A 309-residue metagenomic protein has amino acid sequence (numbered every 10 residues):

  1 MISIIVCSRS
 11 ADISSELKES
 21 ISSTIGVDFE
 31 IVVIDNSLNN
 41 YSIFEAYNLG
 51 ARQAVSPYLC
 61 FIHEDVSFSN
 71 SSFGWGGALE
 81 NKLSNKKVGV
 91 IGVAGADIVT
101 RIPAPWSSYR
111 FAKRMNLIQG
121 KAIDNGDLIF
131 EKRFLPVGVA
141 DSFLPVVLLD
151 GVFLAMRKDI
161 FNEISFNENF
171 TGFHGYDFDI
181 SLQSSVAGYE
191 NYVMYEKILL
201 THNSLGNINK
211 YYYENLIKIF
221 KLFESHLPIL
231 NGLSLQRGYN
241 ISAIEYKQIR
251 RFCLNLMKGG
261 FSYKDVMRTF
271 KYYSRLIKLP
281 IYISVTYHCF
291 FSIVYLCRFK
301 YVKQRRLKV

Functional and structural regions predicted by a protein language model:
I2, V6, S10-I25: Short, well-formed alpha-helical segments that are part of the catalytic scaffolds of diverse glycosyltransferases
S37-N40, S71-I123: Conserved donor NDP-sugar-binding/catalytic core segment of glycosyltransferases
L38-A54: Glycine-rich, basic loop-to-helix element that forms the pyrophosphate-binding segment of sugar-nucleotide handling
L59: Short aromatic/hydrophobic "clamp" motif used to bind/position activated sugar donors
I123-M156: A recurrent flexible, glycine/aromatic-enriched loop bordering the glycosyltransferase active site that acts as
V147-L149, K158, N162-L200: Donor nucleotide-sugar recognition loop
A187-G238: Active-site donor/metal-binding and catalytic loop motifs of nucleotide-sugar-dependent glycosylation enzymes
E214-I217, R237-V309: Non-catalytic, C-terminal membrane-associated alpha-helical segments of glycosyltransferases
